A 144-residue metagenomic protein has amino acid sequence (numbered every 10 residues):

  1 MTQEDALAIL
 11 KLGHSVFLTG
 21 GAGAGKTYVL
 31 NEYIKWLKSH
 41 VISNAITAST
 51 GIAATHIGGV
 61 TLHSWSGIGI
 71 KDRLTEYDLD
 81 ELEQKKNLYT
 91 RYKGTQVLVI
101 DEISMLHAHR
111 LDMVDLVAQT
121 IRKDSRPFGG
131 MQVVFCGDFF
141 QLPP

Functional and structural regions predicted by a protein language model:
M1-P144: Conserved ATP-binding/catalytic motifs of P-loop helicase motor domains
